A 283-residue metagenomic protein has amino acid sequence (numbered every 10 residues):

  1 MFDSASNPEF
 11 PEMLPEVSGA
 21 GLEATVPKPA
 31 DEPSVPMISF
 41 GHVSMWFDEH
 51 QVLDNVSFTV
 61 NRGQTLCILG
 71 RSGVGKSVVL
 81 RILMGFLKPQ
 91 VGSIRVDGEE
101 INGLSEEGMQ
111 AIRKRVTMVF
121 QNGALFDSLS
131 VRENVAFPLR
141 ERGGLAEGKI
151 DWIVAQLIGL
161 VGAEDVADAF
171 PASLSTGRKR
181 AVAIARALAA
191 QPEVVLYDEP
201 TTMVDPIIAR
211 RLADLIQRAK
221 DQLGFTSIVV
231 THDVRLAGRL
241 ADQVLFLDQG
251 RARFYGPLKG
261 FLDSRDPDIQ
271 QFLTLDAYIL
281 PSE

Functional and structural regions predicted by a protein language model:
M84: Helix-to-loop junction immediately C-terminal to a conserved catalytic motif
E100, E147-D165: Conserved ABC ATPase "signature" region
I101-T117, F261-R265: ABC ATPase NBD coupling module
F170-L174, R178: Conserved ABC ATPase signature
Q191: Conserved catalytic motifs of ABC-family nucleotide-binding domains
V195-D198: Catalytic Walker B motif of ABC-type/P-loop ATPase nucleotide-binding domains
